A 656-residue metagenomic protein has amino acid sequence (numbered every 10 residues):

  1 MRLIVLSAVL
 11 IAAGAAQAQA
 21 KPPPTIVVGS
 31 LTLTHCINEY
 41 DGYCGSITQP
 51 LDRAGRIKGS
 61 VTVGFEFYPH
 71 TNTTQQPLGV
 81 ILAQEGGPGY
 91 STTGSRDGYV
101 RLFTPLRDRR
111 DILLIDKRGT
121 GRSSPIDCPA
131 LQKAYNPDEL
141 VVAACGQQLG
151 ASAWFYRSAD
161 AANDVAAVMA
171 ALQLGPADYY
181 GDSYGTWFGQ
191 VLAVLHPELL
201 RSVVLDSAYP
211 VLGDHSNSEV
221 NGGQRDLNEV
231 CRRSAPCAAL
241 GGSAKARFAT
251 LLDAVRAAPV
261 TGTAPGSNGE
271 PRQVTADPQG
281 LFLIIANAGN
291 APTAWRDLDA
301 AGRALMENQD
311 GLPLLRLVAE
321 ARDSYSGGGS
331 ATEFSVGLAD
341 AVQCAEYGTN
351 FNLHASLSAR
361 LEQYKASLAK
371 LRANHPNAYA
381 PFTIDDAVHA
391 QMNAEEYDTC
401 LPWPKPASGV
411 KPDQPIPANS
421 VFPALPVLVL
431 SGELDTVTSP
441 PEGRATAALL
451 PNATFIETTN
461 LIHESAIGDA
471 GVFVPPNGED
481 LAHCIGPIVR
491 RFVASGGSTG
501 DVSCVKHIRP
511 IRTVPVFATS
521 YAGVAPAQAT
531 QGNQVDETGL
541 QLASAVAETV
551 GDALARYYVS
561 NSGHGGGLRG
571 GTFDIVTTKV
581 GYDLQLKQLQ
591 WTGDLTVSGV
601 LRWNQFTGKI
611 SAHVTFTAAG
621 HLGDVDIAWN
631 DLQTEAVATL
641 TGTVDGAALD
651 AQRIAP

Functional and structural regions predicted by a protein language model:
I4-A13: Bacterial N-terminal signal peptides
S7, A208, A294-A319, H354-L368 (+1 more regions): Short alpha-helical "patches" and their helix-cap loops
A16-A20: Boundary at the C-terminal end of the N-terminal hydrophobic targeting segment
K21-G280, Y347, F351-P656: Gly/Pro-rich cap/lid or specificity-loop segments adjacent to the active site
R233-T349: Alpha/beta-hydrolase-fold enzymes
